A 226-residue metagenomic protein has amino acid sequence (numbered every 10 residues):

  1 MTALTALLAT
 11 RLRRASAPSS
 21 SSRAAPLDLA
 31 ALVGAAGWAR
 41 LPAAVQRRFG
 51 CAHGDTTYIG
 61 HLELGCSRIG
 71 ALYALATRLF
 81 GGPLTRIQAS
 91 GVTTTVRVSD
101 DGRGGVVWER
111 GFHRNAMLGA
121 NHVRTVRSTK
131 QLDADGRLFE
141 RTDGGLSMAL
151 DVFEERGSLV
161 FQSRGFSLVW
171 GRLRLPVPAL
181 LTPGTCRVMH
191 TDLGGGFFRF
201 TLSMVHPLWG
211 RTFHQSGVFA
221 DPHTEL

Functional and structural regions predicted by a protein language model:
L8-G194, F198-M204, Q215: Soluble ligand-binding/transfer domains with enclosed cavities or grooves
F200-M204, W209-L226: Alpha-helical oligomerization segments
